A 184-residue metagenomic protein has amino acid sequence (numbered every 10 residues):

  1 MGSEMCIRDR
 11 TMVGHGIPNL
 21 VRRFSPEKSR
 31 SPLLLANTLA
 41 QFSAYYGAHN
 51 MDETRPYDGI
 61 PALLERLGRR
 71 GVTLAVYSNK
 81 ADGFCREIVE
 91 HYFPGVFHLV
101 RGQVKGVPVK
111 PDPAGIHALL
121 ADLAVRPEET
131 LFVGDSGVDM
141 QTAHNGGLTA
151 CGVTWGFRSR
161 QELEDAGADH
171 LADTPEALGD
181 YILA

Functional and structural regions predicted by a protein language model:
M1-I7: Short, small-residue-biased leader/transition segments that mark boundaries at the very start of proteins
R10, G14-R22, L35, L39 (+3 more regions): An amphipathic alpha-helix signature
G16-S31, I88, L119-L120: Helix-loop "lid/cap" segments that line or gate small-molecule binding pockets
R22-A62, R70: Metal-dependent phosphoesterase signature
M51-R55, A75, A81-V133, G137-G146 (+1 more regions): Substrate-recognition "cap/lid" segment bordering the active-site pocket of phosphatases
P61-R69, M140-H144: Surface-exposed amphipathic alpha-helices with a cationic face
H170-T174: Short acidic-hydrophobic, aromatic-tinged amphipathic segments that line or gate anion-handling sites
